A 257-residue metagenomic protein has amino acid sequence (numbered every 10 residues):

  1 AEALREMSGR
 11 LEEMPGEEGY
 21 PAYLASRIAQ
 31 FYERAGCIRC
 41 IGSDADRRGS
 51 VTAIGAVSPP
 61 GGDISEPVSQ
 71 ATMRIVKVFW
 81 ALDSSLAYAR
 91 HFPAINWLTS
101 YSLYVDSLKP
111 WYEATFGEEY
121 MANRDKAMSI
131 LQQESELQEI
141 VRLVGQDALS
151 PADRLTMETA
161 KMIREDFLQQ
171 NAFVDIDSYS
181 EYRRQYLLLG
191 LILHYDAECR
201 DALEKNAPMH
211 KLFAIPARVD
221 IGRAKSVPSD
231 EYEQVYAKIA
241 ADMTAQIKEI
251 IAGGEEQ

Functional and structural regions predicted by a protein language model:
A1-R218: P-loop NTPase catalytic core
L203-Q257: C-terminal amphipathic alpha-helical interaction region
